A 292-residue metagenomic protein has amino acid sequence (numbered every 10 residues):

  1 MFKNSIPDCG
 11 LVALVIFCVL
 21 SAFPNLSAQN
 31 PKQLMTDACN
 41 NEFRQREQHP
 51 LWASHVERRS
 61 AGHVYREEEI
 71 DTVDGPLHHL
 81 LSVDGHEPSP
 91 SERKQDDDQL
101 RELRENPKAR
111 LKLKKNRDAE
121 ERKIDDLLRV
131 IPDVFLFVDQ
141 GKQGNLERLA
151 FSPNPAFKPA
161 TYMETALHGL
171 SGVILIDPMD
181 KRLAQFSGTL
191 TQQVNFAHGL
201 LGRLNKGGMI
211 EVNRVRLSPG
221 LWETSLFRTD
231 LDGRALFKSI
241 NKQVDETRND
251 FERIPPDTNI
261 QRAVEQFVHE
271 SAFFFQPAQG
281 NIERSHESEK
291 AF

Functional and structural regions predicted by a protein language model:
M1-C9: N-terminal secretory signal peptides that target proteins for export/translocation
S5, S21, S285-S288: Serine residues within intrinsically disordered or low-complexity segments
G10-A22: Bacterial N-terminal signal peptides
L26-L170, M179-A184, T189-G208, N213-S218 (+1 more regions): Structured extracytoplasmic
L221-E223: Substrate-binding/catalytic groove segments of enzymes that remodel or degrade extracellular structural polymers
L226-R228: M16 family metallopeptidases and their MPP-like homologs
